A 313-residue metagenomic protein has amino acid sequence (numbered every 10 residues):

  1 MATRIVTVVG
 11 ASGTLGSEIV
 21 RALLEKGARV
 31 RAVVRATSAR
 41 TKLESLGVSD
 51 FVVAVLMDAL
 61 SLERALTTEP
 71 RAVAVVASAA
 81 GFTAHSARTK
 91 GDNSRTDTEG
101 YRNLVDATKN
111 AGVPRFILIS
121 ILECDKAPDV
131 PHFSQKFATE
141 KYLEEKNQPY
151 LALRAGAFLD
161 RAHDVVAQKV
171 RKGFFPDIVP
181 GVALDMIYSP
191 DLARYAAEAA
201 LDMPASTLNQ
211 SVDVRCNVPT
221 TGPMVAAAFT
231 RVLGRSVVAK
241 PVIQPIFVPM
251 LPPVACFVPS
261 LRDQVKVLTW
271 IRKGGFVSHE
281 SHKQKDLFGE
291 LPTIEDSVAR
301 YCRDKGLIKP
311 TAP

Functional and structural regions predicted by a protein language model:
A2-A28: N-terminal Rossmann NAD(P)H-binding glycine-rich loop of SDR-like oxidoreductase domains
T7, R35-N110, D125: NAD(P)H-binding glycine-rich loop region in Rossmannoid oxidoreductase-like domains and their noncatalytic homologs
F82-R171: Glycine-/Pro-rich loop/turn segments that contact NAD(P) or position catalytic residues in Rossmann-like domains
D160-Q168, A199-V212, R235, I308: Glycine/proline-rich active-site loop of Rossmann-fold NAD(P)-dependent oxidoreductases
D177-L201, Q210: Substrate-positioning beta->alpha
A183-P190, V214-R231, I243-P249, P292: Substrate-binding strand-loop-helix patch in Rossmann-like NAD(P)-dependent oxidoreductase/epimerase domains
A226-F276, P313: Terminal hydrophobic/aromatic helix or amphipathic segment near a protein terminus
E280-P313: Amphipathic terminal alpha-helices
